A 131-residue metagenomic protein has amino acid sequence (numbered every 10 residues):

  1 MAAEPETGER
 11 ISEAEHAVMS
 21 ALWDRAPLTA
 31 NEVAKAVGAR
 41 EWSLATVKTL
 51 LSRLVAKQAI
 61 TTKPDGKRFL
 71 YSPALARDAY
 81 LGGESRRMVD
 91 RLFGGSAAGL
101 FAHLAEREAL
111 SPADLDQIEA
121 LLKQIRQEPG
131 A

Functional and structural regions predicted by a protein language model:
R10-A14, D65-E84: Short, cationic-aromatic polyanion-contact patches
E13-A21, E32, G99: Pre-recognition alpha-helix immediately N-terminal to the DNA-recognition helix within helix-turn-helix or winged-helix
A21-A26, R107: Short helix-capping/hinge SLiMs at alpha-helix to coil transitions
L28-V37: Short acidic, hydrophobic short linear motifs in intrinsically disordered regions
K48-S52: Short, hydrophobic-biased segments on the C-terminal half of alpha helices that form "recognition helices"
Q58: Glycine-centered, phosphate/nucleic-acid-interacting loop/turn motifs that mediate DNA/RNA or nucleotide
T62: Short beta-strand "wing" residues that participate in macromolecule-binding interfaces
G82-E128: Amphipathic alpha-helical dimerization/coiled-coil segments that flank or bridge DNA-binding/regulatory modules
